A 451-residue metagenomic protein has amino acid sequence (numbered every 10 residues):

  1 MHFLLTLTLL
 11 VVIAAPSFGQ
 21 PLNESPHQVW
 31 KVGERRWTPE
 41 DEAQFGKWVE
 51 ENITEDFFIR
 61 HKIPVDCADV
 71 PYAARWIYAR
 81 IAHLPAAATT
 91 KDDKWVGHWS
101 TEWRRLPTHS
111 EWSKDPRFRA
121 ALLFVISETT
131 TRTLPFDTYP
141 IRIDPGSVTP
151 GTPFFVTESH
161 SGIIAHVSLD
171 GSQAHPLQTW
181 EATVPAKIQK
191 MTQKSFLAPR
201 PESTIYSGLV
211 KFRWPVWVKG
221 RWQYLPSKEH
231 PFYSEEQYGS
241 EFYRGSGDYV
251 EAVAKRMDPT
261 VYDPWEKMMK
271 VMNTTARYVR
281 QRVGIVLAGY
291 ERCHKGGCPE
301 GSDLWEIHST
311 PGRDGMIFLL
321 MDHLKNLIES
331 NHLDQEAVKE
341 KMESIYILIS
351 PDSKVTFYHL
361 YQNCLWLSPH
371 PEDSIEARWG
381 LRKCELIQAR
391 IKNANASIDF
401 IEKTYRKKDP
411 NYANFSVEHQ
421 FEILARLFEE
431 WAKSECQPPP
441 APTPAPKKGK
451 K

Functional and structural regions predicted by a protein language model:
L4-A14: Bacterial N-terminal signal peptides
G19-D69, A87-T89, G301-S302, M342 (+8 more regions): Active-site-adjacent structural segments surrounding the nucleophilic cysteine of cysteine proteases and isopeptidases
D41, F45-I77, H83, P215-K219 (+3 more regions): N-terminal Sec/ER secretory leader and immediately downstream segment of secreted/extracellular precursors
I53-T129, K392-N393, Y405: Cysteine-nucleophile protease catalytic domains, especially the papain-like/related folds used in DUB/UBL proteases
S110-D137, A182-P226: A recognition module on extended beta-rich or small alphabeta surfaces enriched in W/G with H and D/E
R117-Q173: ...with weaker cross-activation on analogous glycine-rich loops/strands in unrelated enzymes
D170-A182: Short, solvent-exposed secondary-structure boundary/capping segments
M191-F357: Low-complexity, Gly/Ser/Thr/Pro-rich intrinsically disordered linker/tail segments
